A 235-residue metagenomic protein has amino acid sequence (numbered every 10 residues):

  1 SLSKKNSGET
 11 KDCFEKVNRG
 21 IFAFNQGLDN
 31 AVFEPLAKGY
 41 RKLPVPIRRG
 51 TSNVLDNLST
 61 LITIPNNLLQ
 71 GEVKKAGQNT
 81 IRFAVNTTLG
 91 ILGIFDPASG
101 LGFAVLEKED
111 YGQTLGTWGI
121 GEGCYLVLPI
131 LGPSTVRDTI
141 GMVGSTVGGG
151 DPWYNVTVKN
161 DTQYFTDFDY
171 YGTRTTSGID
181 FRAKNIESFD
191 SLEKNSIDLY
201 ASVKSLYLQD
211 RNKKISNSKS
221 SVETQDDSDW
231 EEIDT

Functional and structural regions predicted by a protein language model:
S1-G20, F24, G39-K42, K219 (+1 more regions): Intrinsically disordered, low-complexity leader/linker segments that occur at the extreme N-terminus
K4-K5, W118-T235: A structured, mid-to-C-terminal "fold-capping" secondary-structure block
C13, G20-L28, P46, G50-V54 (+1 more regions): Short, contiguous, pocket-lining structural segments that sit at or immediately flank catalytic/ligand-binding sites
K16-V17, P46-N53, A76-N86: Alpha-helical scaffold segments that form or flank carboxylate-/histidine-based iron centers
G27-P35, N57-L61: Amphipathic, well-ordered alpha-helical segments in soluble domains
A31-R49, L101: Membrane interface segments of multi-pass transport proteins and intramembrane proteases
P46-R49, Q70-G77, S99-G100, K214-S221: Surface-exposed patches in mature extracellular/periplasmic domains of secreted proteins
N57-V136: Mid-length scaffold segments of soluble, non-membrane domains
